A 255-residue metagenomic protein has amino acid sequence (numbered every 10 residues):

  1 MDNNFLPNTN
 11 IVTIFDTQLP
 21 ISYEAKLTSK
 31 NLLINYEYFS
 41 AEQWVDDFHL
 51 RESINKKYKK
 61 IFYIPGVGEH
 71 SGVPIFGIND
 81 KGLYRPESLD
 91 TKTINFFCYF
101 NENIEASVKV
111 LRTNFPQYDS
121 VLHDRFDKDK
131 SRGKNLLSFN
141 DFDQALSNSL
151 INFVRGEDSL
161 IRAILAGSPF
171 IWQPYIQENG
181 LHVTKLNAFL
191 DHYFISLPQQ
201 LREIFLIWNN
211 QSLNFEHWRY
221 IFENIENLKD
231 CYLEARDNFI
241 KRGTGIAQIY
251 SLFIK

Functional and structural regions predicted by a protein language model:
M1-K57: Active-site and donor-binding regions of nucleotide-sugar-utilizing enzymes
T17, Y38-A41, V121-D129, E157-S159: Short, polar loop motifs at secondary-structure junctions
N31-L32, K59-F62, K128-S138, S168-P169: Active-site regions of enzymes building and remodeling cell-envelope glycoconjugates
E37-E105: A nucleotide-sugar donor-handling region in carbohydrate enzymes
V108-L136: Catalytic donor nucleotide-activated moiety binding site of glycosyltransferases and closely related
L137-K185: A donor-sugar binding/catalytic signature common to diverse glycosyltransferases and related nucleotide-sugar
P169-S212: Nucleotide-sugar donor-binding patch of glycosyltransferase catalytic domains
I195-K255: C-terminal amphipathic helix plus adjacent low-complexity, charged tail appended to glycosyltransferase catalytic
